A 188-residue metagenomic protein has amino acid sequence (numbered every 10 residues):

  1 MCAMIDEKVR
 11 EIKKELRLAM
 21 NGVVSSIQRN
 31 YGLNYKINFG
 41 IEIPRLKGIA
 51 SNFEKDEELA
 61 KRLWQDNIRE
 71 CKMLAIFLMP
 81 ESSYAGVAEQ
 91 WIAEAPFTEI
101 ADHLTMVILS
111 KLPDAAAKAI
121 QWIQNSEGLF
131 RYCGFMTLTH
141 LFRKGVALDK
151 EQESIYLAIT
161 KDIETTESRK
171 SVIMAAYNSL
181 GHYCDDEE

Functional and structural regions predicted by a protein language model:
M1-E188: Alpha-helical scaffold domains
